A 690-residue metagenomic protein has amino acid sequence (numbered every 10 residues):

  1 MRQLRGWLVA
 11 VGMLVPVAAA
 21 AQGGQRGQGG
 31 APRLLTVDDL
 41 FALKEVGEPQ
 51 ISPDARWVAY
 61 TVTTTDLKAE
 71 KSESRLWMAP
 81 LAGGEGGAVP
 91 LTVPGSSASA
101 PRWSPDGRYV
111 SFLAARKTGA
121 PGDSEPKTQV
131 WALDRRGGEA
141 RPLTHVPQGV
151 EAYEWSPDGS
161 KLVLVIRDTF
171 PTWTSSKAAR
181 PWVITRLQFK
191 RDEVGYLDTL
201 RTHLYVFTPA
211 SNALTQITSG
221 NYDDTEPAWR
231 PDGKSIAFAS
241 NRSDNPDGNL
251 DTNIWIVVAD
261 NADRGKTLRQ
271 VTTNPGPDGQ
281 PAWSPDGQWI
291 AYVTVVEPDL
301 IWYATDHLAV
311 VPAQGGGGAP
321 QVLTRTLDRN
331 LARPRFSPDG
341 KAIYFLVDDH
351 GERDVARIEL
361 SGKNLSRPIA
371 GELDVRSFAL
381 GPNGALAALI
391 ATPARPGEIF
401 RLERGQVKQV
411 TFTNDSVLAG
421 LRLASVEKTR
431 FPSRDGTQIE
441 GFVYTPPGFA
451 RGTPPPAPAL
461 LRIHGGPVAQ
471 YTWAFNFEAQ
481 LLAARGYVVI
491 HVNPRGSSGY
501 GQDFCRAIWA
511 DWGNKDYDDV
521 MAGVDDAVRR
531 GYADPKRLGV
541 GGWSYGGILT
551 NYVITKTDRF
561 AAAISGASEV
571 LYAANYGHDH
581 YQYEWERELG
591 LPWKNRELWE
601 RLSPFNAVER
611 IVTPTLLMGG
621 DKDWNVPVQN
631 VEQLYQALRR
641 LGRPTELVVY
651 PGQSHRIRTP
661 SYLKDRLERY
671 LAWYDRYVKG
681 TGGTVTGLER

Functional and structural regions predicted by a protein language model:
Q28-E70, S74, M78: Mature N-terminal segment immediately following signal peptide/propeptide cleavage in secreted/periplasmic
Q50, V163-V165, T172, P181-I184 (+9 more regions): Non-catalytic accessory segments flanking enzyme active sites
P53-D54, P105-D106, P157-D158, P231-D232 (+3 more regions): Residue-level detector of Asp-centered blade-edge/turn motifs that repeat once per structural unit in beta-propeller
A55-V58, G107-V110, G159-V163, I236-A237 (+3 more regions): Hydrophobic beta-strand positions that form the internal "hydrophobic ladder" of WD40/Gbeta-like beta-propeller blades
V62-R75, L91-S99, S111-W131, E139 (+12 more regions): A flexible loop/linker signature enriched in serine peptidases of the S9 family
L81-G84, D134-G138, T208-N212, V258-D263 (+3 more regions): Short loop/turn segments that connect beta-strands within beta-propeller blades
S243-D244, E297-P298, G405, T413-K536 (+2 more regions): Cap/lid segment of the alpha/beta-hydrolase catalytic domain
H491-R690: Active-site-proximal cap/loop segments of hydrolase catalytic domains
